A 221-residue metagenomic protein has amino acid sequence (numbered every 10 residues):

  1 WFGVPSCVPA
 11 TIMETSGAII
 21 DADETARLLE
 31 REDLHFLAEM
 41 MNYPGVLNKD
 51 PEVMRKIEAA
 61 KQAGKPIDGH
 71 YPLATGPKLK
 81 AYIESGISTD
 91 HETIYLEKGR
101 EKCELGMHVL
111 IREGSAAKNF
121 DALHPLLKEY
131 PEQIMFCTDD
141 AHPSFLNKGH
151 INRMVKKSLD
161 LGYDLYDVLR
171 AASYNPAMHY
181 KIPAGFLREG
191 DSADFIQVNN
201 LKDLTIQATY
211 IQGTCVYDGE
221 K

Functional and structural regions predicted by a protein language model:
W1-P66: Divalent-metal coordination cores built from histidine and acidic residues
F2-V4, F36-E39, I67-G69, T89-H91 (+2 more regions): Hydrophobic faces of well-ordered beta-strands that scaffold small-molecule active sites in alpha/beta enzyme cores
D33-L34, G64, A81-T89, C103-L110 (+1 more regions): Glycine-enriched alpha-helix->loop->beta-strand junction motifs that scaffold or abut catalytic
E39-E97, E113-A117: Divalent metal-binding pocket/active-site signature
K49-D50, G76-E84, E101, L105 (+3 more regions): Histidine/acidic-residue-rich catalytic or RNA/ligand-binding cores of hydrolases and nuclease-related proteins
H91-E92, L110-A117, Y130-G149, G190: Short acidic/histidine-rich active-site segments
L146-G162, Y166-K221: Active-site microenvironment of metallo-dependent hydrolases
